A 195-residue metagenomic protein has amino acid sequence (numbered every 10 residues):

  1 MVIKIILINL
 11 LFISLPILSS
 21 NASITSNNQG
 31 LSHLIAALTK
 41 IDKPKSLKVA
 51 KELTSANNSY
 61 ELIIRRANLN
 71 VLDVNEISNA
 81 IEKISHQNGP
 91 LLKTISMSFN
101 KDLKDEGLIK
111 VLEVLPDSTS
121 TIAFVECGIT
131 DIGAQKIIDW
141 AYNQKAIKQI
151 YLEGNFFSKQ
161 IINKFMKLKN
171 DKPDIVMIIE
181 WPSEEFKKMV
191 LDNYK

Functional and structural regions predicted by a protein language model:
M1-V2: N-terminal secretory signal peptides that target proteins for export/translocation
I5-S14: Sec-dependent N-terminal signal peptides
S14-K195: Leucine-rich tandem repeat or coiled-coil scaffolds
